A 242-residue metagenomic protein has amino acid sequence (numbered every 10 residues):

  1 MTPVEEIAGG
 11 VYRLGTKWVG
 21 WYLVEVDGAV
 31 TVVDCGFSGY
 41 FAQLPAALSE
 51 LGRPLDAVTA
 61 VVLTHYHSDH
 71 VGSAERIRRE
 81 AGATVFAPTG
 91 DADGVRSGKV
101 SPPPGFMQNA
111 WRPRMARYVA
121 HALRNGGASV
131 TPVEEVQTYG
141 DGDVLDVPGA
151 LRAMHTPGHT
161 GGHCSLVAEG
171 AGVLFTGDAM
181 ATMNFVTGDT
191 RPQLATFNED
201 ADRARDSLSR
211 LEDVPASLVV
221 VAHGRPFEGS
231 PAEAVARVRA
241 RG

Functional and structural regions predicted by a protein language model:
T2-L51, S165-G177, T182: Conserved beta-strand hairpin/beta-sheet module of binuclear metal-dependent hydrolase folds, prominently
V33-G36, A57-Y66, V85-P88, H155-G158 (+5 more regions): Active-site neighborhood of phospho(di)ester-bond hydrolases with catalytic His/Asp-centered motifs
S38-Y40, Y66-V71, G94-V95, G161-H163 (+2 more regions): Active-site environment of divalent metal-dependent phosphoester hydrolases
F41-D91: Active-site metal-binding motif and surrounding structural segment of the metallo-beta-lactamase
E80, V144, V167, V173 (+1 more regions): Divalent-metal (often Zn2+) His-rich catalytic cores of metallo-beta-lactamase-fold enzymes
A92-M154, E199, R203-A216: Metallo-beta-lactamase
S101-Q108, Q193-L194, R237-R239: Short, hinge-like loop/turn segments at secondary-structure boundaries
E134-R152, P157-A201: Mobile, glycine- and charge-enriched loop segments and immediately flanking short secondary-structure elements within
